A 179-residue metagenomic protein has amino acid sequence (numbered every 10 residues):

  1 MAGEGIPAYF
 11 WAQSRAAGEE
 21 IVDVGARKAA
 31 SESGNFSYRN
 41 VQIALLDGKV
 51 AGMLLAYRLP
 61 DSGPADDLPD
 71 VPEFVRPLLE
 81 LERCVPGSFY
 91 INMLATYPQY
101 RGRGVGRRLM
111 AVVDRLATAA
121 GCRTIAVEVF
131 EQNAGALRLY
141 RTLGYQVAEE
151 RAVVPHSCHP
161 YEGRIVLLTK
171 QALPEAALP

Functional and structural regions predicted by a protein language model:
G3-A29, R39-N40, P64-D66, V75: Conserved GNAT-fold acetyl-CoA-binding loop/helix
A30-I43, L59-P64, Y90: A short helix-loop-beta-strand connector motif used in the catalytic cores of GNAT acetyltransferases and, in some
I43, K49-R58, Y90, A95: Conserved beta-strand in the GNAT
R58-M93: Conserved acyl-donor/pantetheine-binding loop and adjacent beta-alpha core of acyl/acetyltransferases and related
E73-R76, G87, R123-L137, R141-L143 (+1 more regions): C-terminal "cap" of GNAT-fold acetyltransferases
F74, L94-R101, F130: A short, internal acetyl-CoA/4′-phosphopantetheine-binding micro-motif in the GNAT/acyltransferase core
G87-F89, R101, M110, A117-E128: Conserved GNAT acetyl-CoA-binding A-motif
